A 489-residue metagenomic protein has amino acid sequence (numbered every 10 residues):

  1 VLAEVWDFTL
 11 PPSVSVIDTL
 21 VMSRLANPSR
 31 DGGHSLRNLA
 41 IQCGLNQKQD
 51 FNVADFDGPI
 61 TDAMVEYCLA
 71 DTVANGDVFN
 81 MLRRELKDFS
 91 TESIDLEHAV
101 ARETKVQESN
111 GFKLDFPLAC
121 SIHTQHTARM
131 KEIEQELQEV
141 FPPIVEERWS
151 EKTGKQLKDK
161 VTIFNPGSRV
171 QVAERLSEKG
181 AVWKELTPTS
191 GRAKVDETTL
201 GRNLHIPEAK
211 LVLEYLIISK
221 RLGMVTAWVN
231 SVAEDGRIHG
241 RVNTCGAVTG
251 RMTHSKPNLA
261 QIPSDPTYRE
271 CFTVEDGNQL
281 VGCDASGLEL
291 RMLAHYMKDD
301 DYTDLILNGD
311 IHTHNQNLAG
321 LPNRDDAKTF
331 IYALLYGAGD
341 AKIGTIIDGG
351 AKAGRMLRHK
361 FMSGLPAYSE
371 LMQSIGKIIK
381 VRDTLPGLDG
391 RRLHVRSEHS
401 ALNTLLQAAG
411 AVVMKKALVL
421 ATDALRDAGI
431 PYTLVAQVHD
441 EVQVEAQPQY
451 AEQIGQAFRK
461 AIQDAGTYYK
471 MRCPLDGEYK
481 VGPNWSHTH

Functional and structural regions predicted by a protein language model:
V1-F8, R24, A173-G180, S286-D300: Short active-site loop/helix that positions an aromatic residue
A3-V16, R30-R37, D299-T303: A short alpha->loop->secondary-structure connector
D7-N27, N308-H314: Conserved beta-strand -> loop -> alpha-helix junction used to position metal-binding or nucleic-acid-contacting
P11, Q42, Q47-D50, P59-T267 (+8 more regions): Conserved "right-hand" nucleotidyltransferase catalytic core of DNA-directed polymerases
V16-L45, V53-A54, G58, A63-M64 (+1 more regions): Short alpha-helix plus adjacent loop in nuclease-associated cores
M130, D159, V182, H205 (+6 more regions): Conserved catalytic core of nucleic-acid polymerases
G282, E289-A319, D389-H394: Metal-dependent catalytic core segments for phosphate chemistry
I454-I462: Short amphipathic alpha-helices in soluble, non-transmembrane regions that often serve as interface/regulatory elements
